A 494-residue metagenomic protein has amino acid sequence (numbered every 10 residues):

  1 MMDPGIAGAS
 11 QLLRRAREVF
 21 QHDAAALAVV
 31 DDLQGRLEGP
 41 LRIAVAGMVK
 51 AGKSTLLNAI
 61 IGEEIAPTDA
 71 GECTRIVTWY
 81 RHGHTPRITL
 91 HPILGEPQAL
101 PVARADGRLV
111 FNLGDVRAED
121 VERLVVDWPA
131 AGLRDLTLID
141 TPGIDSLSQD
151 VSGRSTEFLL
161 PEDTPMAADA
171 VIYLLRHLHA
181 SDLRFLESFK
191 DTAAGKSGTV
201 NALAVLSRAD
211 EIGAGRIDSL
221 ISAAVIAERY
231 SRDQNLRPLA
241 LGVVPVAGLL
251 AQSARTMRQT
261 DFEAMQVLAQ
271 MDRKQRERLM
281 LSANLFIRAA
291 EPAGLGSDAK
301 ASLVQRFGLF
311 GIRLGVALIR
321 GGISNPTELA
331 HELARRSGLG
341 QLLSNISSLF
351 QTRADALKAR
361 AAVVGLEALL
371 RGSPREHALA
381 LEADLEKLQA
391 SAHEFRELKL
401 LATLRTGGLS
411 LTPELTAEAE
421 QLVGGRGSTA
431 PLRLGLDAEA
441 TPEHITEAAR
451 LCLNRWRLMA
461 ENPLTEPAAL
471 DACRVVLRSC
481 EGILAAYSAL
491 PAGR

Functional and structural regions predicted by a protein language model:
M1-Q21: Charged, amphipathic alpha-helical linker segments immediately N-terminal to NTP-binding catalytic cores
E18, I65, A214, A354-D355 (+1 more regions): Short, flexible helix-adjacent loops and helix caps
V30, L366, L385, C473-C480: Short amphipathic alpha-helical coiled-coil/interface segments
Q34, E38-L281, R336: Globular "head" domains of long coiled-coil molecular machines
L203, I212-G215, I221-H393, E397: C-terminal end of P-loop GTPase domains and the immediately downstream helical coupling element
F395-R494: N-terminal J-domain/J-like co-chaperone modules of DnaJ/Hsp40 proteins
